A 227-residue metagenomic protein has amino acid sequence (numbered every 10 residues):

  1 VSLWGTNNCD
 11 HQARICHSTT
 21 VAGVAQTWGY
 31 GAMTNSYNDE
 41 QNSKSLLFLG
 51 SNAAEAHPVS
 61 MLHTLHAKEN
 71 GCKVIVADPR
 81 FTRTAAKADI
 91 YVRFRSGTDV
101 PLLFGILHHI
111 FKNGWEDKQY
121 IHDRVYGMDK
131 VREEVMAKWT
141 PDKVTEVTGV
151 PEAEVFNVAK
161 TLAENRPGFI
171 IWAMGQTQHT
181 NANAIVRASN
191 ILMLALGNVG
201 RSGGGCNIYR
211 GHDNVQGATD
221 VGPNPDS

Functional and structural regions predicted by a protein language model:
V1-N214, V221: Cofactor-pocket helix-loop regions in the catalytic cores of large enzyme subunits
D220-S227: Short, intrinsically disordered, charge-balanced linker/junction segments flanking boundaries in proteins
